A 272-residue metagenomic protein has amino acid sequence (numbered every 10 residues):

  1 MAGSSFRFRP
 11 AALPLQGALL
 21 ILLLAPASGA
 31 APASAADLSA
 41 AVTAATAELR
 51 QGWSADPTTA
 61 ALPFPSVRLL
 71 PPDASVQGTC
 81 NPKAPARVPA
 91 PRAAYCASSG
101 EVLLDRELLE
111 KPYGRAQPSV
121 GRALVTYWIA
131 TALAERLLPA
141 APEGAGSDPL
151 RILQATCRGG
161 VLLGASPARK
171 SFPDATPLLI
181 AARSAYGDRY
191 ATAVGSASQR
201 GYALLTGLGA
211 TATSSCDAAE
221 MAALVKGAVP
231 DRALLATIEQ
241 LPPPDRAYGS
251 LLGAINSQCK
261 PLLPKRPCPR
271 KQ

Functional and structural regions predicted by a protein language model:
M1-P10: N-terminal secretory signal peptides that target proteins for export/translocation
P14-A27: Bacterial N-terminal signal peptides
G29-A35: Boundary at the C-terminal end of the N-terminal hydrophobic targeting segment
A40-F64, L150-Y190: Short helix/loop segments within enzyme catalytic domains that coordinate or immediately flank catalytic cofactors
P72-L103: Catalytic zinc-binding patch centered on the HExxH motif and its immediate surroundings that defines zinc-dependent
L104, Y127-A140, T156: Active-site recognition of the HExxH zinc-binding catalytic motif
E110-Y127: Short pre-active-site segment immediately N-terminal to the catalytic Zn-binding motif
Y190-K271: Pan-zinc metallopeptidase signature
